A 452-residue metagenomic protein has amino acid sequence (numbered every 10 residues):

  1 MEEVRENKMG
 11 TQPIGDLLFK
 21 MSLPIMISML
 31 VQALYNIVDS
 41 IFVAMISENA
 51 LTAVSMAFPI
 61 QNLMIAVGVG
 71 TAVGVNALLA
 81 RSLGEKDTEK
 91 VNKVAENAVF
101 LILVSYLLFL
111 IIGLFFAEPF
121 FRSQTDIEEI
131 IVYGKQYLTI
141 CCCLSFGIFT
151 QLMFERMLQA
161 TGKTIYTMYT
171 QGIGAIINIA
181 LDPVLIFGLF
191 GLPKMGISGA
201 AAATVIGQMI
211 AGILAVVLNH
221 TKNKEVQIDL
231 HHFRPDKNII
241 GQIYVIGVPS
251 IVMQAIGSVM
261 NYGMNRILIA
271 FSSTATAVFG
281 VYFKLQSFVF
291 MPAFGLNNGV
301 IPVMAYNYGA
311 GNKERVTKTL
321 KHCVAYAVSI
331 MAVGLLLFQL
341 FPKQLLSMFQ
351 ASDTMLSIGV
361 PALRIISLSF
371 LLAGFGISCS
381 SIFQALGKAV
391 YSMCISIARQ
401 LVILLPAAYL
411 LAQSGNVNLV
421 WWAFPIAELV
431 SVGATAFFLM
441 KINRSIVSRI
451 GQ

Functional and structural regions predicted by a protein language model:
M1-S22, L79-F146, P193-V248, M304-S369 (+1 more regions): Short alpha-helical transmembrane segments in multi-pass integral membrane proteins
T11, G15-L34, V38, I60-V67 (+7 more regions): Residue-level signal for short hydrophobic patches within transmembrane helices of multi-pass membrane transporters
K20-D39, I140, G174, G207-A211 (+3 more regions): Transmembrane helical elements of multi-pass membrane transporters/channels
L30, L34-T52, F121-E128, V184-M195 (+5 more regions): Helix-terminus/linker motif at the lipid-water interface of multi-pass membrane proteins
L51-L114, I148-T167, V278-L336, L340 (+1 more regions): Small-residue-rich hydrophobic transmembrane alpha-helices
L63-A66, L110, N178-P183, G212-V216 (+4 more regions): Hydrophobic transmembrane alpha-helices of multi-pass small-molecule transporters
A72, C141-Q159, T167-A175, A200-A215 (+4 more regions): Short runs within selected transmembrane alpha-helices of multi-pass transporters and secretion channels
G113, R156, D182, I186 (+7 more regions): Structural signal for membrane-spanning alpha-helices in multi-pass inner-membrane proteins, emphasizing helix cores
